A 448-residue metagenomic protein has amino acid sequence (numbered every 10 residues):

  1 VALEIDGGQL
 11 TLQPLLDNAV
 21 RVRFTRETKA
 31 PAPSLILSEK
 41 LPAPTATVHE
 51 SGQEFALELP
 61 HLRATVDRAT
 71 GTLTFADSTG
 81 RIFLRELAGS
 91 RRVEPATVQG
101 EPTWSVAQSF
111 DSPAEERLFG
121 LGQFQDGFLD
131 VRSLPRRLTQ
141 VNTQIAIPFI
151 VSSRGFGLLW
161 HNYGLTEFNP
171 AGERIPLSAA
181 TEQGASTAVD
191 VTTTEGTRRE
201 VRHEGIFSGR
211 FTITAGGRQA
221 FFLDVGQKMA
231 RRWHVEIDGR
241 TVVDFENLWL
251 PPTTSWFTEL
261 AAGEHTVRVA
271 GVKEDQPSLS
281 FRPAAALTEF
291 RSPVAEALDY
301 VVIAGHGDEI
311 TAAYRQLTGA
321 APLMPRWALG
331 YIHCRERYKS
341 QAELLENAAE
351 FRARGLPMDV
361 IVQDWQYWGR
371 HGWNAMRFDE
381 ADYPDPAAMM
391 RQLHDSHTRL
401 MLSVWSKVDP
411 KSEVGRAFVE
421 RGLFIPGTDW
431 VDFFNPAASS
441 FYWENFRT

Functional and structural regions predicted by a protein language model:
V1-L260, G271-Q316, R326-W327, C334-E336 (+7 more regions): N-terminal accessory segment at the very beginning of proteins
A179, T187-V189, P322-M324, Y367-A381 (+1 more regions): Aromatic- and acidic-residue-enriched carbohydrate-binding clefts of CAZyme catalytic domains
G263-H265: Exposed beta-strand face motif in extracellular beta-rich ectodomains
M324-L329, R354-V360, D395-M401: Loop/turn elements at helix/coil->beta-strand transitions in domains of secreted/extracellular proteins
L345-G355, F446-T448: Short amphipathic alpha-helices and their capping/turn segments at secondary-structure boundaries
F351, I361, L393, Y442: Conserved hydrophobic/aromatic pocket- or pore-lining residues that grip, position, or stack substrates in active sites
H371-T398: Aromatic-lined substrate-binding rim segments of carbohydrate-active enzymes
L402-T448: Active-site-adjacent "subsite" loops/lids of carbohydrate-active enzymes
